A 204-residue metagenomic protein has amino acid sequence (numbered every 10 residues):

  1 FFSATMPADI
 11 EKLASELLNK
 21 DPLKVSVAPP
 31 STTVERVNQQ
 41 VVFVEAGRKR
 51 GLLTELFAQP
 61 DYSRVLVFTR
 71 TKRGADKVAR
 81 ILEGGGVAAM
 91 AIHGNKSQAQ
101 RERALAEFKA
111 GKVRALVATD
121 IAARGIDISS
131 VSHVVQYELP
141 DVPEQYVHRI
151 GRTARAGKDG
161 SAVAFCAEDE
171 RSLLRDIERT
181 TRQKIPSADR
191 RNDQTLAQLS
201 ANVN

Functional and structural regions predicted by a protein language model:
F1-V203: Conserved helicase RecA-like core
